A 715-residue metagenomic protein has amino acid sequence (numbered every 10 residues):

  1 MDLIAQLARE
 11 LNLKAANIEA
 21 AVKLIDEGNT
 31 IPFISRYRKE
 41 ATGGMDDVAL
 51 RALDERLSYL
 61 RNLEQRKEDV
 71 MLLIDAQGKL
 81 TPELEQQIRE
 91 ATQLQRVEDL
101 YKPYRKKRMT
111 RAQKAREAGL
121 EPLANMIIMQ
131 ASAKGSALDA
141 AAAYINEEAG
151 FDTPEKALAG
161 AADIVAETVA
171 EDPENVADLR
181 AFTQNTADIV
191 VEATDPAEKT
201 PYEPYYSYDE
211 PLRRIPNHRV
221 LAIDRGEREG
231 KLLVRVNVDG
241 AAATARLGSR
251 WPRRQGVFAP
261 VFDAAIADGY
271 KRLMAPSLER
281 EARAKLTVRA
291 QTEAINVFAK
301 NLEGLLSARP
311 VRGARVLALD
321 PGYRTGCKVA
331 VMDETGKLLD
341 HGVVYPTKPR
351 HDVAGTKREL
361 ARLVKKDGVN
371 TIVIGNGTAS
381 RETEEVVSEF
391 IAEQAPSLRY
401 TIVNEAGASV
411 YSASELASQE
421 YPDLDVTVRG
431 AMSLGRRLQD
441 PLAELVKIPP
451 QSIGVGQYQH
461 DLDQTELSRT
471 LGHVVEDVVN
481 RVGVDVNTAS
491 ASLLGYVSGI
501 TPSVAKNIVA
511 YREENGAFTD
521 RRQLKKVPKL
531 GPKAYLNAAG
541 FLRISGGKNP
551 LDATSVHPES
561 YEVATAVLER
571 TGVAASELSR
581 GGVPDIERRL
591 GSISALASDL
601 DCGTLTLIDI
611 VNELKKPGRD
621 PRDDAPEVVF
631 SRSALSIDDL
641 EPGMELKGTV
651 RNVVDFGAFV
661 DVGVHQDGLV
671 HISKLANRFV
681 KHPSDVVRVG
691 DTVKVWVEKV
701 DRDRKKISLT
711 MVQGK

Functional and structural regions predicted by a protein language model:
N12, R309-V311, E476-A510, R632-V670 (+1 more regions): C-terminal accessory/binding modules appended to enzymatic or scaffolding proteins
K23-D26, P103, K114-E117, A222-G226 (+15 more regions): Replace "in large, NTP-powered and nucleic-acid-processing enzymes" with "in large, NTP-powered factors and other
T30-I31, D46-E148, D340, R481-D624 (+3 more regions): Accessory alpha-helical DNA-binding modules that contact the DNA backbone or grooves
F33, A49-A52, Y59, L63-A318 (+2 more regions): Duplex nucleic acid-engaging cores and interfaces of nucleic-acid transaction enzymes
R96, L100, T401, G407 (+2 more regions): Long, charge-rich intrinsically disordered scaffolds of nucleic-acid metabolism proteins
A140-P154, S207-P211, R225, T244-Y270 (+4 more regions): Low-complexity, acidic/Ser/Thr- and charged residue-rich accessory regions of DNA metabolism proteins
A181-I189, L319-Y323, G377-A379, V403-V410 (+5 more regions): A glycine-rich phosphate-binding loop feature that marks nucleotide/adenosyl-phosphate handling sites
E281-A299, S452-G483, A597-P642: Long, charged amphipathic helices and adjacent flexible linkers at domain junctions
